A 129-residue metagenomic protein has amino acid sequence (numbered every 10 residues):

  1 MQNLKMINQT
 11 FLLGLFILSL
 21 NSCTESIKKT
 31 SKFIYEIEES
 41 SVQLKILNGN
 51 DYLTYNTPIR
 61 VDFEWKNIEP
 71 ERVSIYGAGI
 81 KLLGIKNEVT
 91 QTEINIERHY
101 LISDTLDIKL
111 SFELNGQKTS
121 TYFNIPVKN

Functional and structural regions predicted by a protein language model:
M1-S31: Bacterial Sec-dependent N-terminal signal peptides
K28-S41: Proline/serine/threonine-rich low-complexity linkers at boundaries of modular beta-sandwich domains
S31, Q117-N129: Edge beta-strands of extracellular beta-sandwich domains
L47-L53: Short beta-strand segments of immunoglobulin-like
T57-V61: Structural beta-strand segments of beta-rich domains
W65-I85: Change to "...patches in solvent-exposed regions of secreted, membrane-anchored, or virion-exposed structural
N87-N95: Aromatic sugar-binding surface patches on proteins that engage polysaccharides or sugar-phosphate polymers
E97-D104: Surface-exposed, short loops/turns at beta-strand junctions within beta-sandwich domains
